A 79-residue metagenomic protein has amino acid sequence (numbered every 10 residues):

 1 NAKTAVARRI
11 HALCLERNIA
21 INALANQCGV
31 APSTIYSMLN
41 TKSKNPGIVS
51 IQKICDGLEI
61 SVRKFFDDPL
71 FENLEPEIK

Functional and structural regions predicted by a protein language model:
N1-A20: A short, Lys/Arg-rich alpha-helix, primarily the initiator
C14, L39, S50, F66-P69: DNA major-groove recognition helix of helix-turn-helix
L24-A25: Short alpha-helical "recognition helix" segments of helix-turn-helix
G29-P46: Recognition helix of helix-turn-helix/homeodomain-like DNA-binding domains that insert into the DNA major groove
S37, F66-K79: Short, charged recognition helix plus adjacent turn of helix-turn-helix-like nucleic-acid-binding domains
K42-D56: Short, basic-rich loop-to-helix N-cap that marks the start of a DNA-contacting helix
